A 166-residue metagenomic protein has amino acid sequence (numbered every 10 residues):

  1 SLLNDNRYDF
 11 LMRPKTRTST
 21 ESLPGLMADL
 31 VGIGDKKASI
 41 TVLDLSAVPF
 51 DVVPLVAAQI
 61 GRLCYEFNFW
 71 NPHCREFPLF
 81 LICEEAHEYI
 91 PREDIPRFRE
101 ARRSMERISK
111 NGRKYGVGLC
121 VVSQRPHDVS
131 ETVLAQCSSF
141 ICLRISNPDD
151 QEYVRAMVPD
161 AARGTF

Functional and structural regions predicted by a protein language model:
S1-S104: P-loop NTPase motor domains
E100-F166: Conserved ATP-driven motor cores of ASCE-family P-loop NTPases powering translocation/secretion/packaging/pilus
